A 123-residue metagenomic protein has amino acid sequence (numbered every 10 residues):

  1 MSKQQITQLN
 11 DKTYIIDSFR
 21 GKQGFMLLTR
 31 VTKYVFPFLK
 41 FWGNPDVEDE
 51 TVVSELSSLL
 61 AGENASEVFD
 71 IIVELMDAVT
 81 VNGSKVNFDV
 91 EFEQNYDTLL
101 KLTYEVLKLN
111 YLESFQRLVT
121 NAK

Functional and structural regions predicted by a protein language model:
M1-Q8, V119: Short acidic, Pro/Gly- and aromatic-enriched capping/linker segments at domain boundaries
Y14-I16: Short, isolated positions in well-ordered beta-strands
G21-K123: Short, surface-exposed, charged amphipathic helix/loop patches that serve as local interaction elements
